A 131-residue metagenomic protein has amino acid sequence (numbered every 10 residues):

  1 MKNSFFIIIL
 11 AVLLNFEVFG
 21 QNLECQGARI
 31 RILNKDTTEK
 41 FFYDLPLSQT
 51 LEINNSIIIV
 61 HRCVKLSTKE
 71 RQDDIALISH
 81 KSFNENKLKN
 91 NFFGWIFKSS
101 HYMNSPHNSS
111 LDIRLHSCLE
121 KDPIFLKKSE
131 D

Functional and structural regions predicted by a protein language model:
S4-F16: Sec-dependent N-terminal signal peptides
V18-D131: N- and C-terminal low-complexity/disordered segments
